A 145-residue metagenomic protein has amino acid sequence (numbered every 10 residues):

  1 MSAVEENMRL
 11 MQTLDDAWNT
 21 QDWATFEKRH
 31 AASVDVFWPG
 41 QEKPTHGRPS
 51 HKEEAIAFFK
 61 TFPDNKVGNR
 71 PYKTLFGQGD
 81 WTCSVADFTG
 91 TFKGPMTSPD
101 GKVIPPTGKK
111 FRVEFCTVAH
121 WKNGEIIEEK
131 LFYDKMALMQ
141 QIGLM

Functional and structural regions predicted by a protein language model:
M1-M145: C-terminal and inter-domain tail/linker signature
